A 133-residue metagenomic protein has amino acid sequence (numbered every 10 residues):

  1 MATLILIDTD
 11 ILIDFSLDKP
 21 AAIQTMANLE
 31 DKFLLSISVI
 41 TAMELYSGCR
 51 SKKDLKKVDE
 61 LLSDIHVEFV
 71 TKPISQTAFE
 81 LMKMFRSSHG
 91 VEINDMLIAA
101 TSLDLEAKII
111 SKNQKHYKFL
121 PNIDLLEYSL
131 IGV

Functional and structural regions predicted by a protein language model:
M1-I37, S47-D59, G132-V133: Short, well-structured N-terminal submotif of metal-dependent ribonuclease cores
M1-L4, A99, L103-V133: Acidic, PIN/NYN-like endoribonuclease modules and their adjacent C-terminal/linker elements
I5, L34-S36, S63-F69, K108: Short loop->beta-strand "edge-of-pocket" segments that line small-molecule binding or catalytic clefts across diverse
D8-T9, T41, N113: A secondary-structure boundary/capping signal
L12, A42-L45, S75, Y117: A generic structural signal for short hydrophobic patches within well-formed alpha-helices
L17-D18, V67, N122: Short, conserved catalytic or interaction motifs in soluble domains
L61-S63, P121: Short, structured coil segments at secondary-structure junctions
H66-K115: Active-site neighborhoods of divalent-metal-dependent phosphate/nucleic-acid chemistry enzymes
